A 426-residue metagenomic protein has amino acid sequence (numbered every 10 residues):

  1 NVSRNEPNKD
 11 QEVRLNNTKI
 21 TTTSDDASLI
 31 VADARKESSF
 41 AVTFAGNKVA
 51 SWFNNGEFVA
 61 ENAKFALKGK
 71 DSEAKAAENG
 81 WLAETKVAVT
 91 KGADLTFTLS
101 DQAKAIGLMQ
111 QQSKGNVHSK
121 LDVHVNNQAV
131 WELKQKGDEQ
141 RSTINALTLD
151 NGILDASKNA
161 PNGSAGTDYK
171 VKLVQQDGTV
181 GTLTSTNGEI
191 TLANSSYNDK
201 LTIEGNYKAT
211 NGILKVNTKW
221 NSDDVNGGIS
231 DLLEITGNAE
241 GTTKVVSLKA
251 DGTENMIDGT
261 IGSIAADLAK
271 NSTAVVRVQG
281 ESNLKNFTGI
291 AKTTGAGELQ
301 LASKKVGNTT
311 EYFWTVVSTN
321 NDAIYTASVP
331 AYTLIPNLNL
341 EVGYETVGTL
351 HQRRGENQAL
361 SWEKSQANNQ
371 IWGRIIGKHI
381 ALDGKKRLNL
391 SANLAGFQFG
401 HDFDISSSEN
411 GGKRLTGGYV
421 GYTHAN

Functional and structural regions predicted by a protein language model:
N1, D26-V31, A50, E57 (+3 more regions): Structural detector of coil-to-beta-strand junctions
N1-V2, F44, H424-N426: Short, intrinsically disordered, charge-balanced linker/junction segments flanking boundaries in proteins
V2-E6, D26-S39, L67-G80, Q112-K114: Acidic/polar low-complexity surface segments
D10, S39, G92-D94, H118-K120 (+2 more regions): Transmembrane beta-barrel architecture of outer membranes
N62, K68-N238, T242, L248 (+1 more regions): Extracellular beta-solenoid/beta-roll
N320-N426: Outer membrane beta-barrel translocator domains of Type V secretion systems
